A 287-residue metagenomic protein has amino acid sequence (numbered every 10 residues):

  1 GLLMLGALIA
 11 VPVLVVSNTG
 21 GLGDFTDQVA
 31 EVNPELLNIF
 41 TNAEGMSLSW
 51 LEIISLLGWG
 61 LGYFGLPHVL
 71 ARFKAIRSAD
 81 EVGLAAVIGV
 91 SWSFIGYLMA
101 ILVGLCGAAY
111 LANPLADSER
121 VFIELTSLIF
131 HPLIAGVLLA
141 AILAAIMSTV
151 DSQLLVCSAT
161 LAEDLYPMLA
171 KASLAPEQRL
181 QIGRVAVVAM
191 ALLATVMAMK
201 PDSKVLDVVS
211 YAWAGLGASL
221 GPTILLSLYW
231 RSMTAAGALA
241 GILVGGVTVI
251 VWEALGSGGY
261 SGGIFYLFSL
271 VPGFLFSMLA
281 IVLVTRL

Functional and structural regions predicted by a protein language model:
G1-L287: Membrane-embedded helix-loop-helix hairpins and adjacent transmembrane boundary segments in multi-pass transporters
